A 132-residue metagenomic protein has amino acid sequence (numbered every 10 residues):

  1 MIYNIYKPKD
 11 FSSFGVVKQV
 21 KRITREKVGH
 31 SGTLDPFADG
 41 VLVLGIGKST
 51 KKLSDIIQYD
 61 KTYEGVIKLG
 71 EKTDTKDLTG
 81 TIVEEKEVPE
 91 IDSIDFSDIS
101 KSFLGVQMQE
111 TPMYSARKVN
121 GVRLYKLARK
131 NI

Functional and structural regions predicted by a protein language model:
M1-I132: Catalytic/RNA-binding core of pseudouridine synthases
